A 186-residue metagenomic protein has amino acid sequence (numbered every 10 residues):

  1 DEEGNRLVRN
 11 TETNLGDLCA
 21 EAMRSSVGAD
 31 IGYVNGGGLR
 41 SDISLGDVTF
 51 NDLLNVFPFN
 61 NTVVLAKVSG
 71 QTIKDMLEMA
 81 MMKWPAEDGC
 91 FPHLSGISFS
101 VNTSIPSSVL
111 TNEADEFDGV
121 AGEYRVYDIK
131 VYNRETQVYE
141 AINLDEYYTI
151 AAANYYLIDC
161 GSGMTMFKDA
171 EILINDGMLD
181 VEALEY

Functional and structural regions predicted by a protein language model:
D1-Y186: Catalytic centers of hydrolytic enzymes
